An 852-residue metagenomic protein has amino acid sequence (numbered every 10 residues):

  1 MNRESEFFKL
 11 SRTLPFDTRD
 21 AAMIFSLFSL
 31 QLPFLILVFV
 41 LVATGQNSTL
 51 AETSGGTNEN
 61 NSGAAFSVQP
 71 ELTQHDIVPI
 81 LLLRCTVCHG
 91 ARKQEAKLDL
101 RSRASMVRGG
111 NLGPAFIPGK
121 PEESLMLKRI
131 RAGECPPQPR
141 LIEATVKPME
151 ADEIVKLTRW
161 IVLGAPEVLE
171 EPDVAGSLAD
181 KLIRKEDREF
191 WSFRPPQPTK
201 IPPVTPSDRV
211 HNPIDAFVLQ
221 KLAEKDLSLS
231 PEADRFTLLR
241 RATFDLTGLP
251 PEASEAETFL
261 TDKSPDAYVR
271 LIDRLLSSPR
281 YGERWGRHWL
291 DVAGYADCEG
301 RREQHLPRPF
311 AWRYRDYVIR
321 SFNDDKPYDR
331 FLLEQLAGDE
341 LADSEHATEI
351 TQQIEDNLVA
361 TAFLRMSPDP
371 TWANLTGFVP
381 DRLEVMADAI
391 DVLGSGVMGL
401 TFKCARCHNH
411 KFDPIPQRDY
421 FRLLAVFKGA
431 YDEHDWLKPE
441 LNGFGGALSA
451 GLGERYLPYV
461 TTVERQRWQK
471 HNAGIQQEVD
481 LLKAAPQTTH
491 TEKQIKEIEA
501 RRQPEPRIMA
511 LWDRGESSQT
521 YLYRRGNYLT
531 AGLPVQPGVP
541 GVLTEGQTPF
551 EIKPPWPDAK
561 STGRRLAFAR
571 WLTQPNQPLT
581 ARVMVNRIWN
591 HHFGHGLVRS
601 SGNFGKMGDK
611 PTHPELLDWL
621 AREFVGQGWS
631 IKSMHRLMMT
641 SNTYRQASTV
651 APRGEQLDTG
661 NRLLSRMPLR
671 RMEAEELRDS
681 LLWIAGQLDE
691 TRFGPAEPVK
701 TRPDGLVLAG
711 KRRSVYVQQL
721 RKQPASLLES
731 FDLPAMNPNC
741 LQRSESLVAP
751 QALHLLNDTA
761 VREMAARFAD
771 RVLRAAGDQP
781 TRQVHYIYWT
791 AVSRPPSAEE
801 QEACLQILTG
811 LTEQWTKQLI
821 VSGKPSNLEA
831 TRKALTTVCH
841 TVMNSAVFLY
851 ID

Functional and structural regions predicted by a protein language model:
M1-F28: N-terminal secretory signal peptides that target proteins for export/translocation
S26-T44: Bacterial N-terminal signal peptides
F39-D339, H410, A430-G596, K606-N642: Aromatic- and Gly/Pro-enriched helix-to-coil junctions and flexible linker segments
P213-L222, F322-N323, F331, L336-N442 (+9 more regions): An acidic, gly/pro-interrupted, aromatic-rich
S228-P231, G602-F604, V792-A803, I807: Short acidic, glycine/serine/threonine-rich helix-capping segments at coil-helix boundaries
A242, S254-T258, L424, P796-Q806 (+1 more regions): Short hydrophobic alpha-helical segments that form membrane-spanning helices or hydrophobic packing faces of helical
V269-Y281, L448, Q814-M843: Charge-dense polyanion-binding interfaces
P554, E799, A803-N827: Helix-loop-helix junctions that connect adjacent transmembrane helices in secondary transporters/permeases, recognized
